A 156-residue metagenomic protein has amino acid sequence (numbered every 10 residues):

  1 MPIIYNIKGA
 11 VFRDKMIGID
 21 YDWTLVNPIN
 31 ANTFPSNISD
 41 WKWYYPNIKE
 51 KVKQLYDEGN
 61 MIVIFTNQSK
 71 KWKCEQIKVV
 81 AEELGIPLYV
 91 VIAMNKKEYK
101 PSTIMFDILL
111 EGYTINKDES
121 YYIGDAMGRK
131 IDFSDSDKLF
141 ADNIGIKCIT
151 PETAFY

Functional and structural regions predicted by a protein language model:
M1-Y21: Non-catalytic pre-domain segments flanking phosphatase-related domains
F12, N32-I64, K70-E83, Y99-I104: Short, acidic loop-to-helix structural element flanking the phosphoryl-transfer center in phosphate-processing enzymes
T24-L25: Hydrophobic "anchor" residues
T66, I123-G124, E152: Short beta-strand/turn micro-motifs composed of small residues that flank or help shape donor/cofactor-binding pockets
L84-K100, Y121: A short, structured active-site edge motif that brings together acidic residues
Y99-D137: Conserved Lys-Pro-Asp/Glu-containing loop-to-beta segment of HAD-superfamily phosphomonoesterases, centered on
S134-D137, P151-Y156: Short glycine/proline-centered loop/turn elements that form peptide/ligand docking sites
